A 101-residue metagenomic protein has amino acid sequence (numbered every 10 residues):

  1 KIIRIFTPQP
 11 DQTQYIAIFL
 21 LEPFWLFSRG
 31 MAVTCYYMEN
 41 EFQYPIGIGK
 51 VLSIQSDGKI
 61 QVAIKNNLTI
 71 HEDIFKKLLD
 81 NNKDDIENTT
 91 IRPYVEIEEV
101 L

Functional and structural regions predicted by a protein language model:
K1-L21, F27-L101: Beta-strand/loop-dominated core regions that host nucleotide or nucleotide-derived cofactor-binding catalytic loops
